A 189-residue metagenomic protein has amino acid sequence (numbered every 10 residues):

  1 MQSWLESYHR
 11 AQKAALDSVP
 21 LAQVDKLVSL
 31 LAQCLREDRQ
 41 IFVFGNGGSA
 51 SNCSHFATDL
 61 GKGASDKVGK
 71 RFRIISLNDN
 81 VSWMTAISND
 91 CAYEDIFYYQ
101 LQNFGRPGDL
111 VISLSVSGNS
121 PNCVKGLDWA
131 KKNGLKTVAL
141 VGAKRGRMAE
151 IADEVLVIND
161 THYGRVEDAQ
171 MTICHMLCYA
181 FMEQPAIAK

Functional and structural regions predicted by a protein language model:
M1-V19: Generic N-terminal amphipathic, Lys/Arg-enriched alpha-helix
V19-E37: A short, well-structured juxtamembrane/interface segment
C34-G105: Glycine-rich, small/polar surface segments that engage phosphate groups of diverse ligands
D38, G108, G134-L135: Glycine-centered short loops/turns at secondary-structure junctions
S49-S54, N119-G126, M148: Short glycine/serine/threonine-rich phosphate/pyrophosphate-binding segments that cradle anionic phosphate groups
N103-F104, G164-K189: A charged, well-structured terminal subsegment
L140-A152: Short, glycine/polar-rich helix-capping loops at beta-to-alpha or helix-loop-helix junctions that flank or form
